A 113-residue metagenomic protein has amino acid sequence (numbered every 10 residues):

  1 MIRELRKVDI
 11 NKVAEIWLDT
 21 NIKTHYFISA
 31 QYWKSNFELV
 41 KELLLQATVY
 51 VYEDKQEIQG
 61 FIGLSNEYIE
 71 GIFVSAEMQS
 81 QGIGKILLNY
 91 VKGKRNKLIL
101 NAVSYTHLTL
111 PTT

Functional and structural regions predicted by a protein language model:
M1-E15: A short beta-loop-alpha structural element at the N-terminal edge of CoA-dependent acyl/N-acetyltransferase catalytic
L18-K41: Conserved GNAT-fold acetyl-CoA-binding loop/helix
L39-V51, Y68: A short helix-loop-beta-strand connector motif used in the catalytic cores of GNAT acetyltransferases and, in some
T48-G60: Conserved beta-hairpin
I69-Q79, V103: A short, internal acetyl-CoA/4′-phosphopantetheine-binding micro-motif in the GNAT/acyltransferase core
S80-G93: Conserved acetyl-CoA-binding loop-helix of GNAT-fold acetyltransferases
K94-Y105: Conserved GNAT acetyl-CoA-binding A-motif
T106-T112: Conserved small/polar residues in nucleotide/adenosyl-binding loops
